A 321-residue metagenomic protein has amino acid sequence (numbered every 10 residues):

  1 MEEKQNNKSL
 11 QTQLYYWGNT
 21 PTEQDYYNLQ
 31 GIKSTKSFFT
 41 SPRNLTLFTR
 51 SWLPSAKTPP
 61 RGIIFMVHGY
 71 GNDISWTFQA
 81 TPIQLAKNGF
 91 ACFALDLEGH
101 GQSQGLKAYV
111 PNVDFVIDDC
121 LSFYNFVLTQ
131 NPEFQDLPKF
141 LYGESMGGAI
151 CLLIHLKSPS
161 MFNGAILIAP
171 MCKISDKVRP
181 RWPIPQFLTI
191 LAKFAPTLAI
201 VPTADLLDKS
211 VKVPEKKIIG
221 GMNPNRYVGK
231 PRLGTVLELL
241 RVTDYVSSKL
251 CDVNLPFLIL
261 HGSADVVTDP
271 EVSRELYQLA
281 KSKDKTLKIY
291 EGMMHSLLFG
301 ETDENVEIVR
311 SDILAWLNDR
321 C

Functional and structural regions predicted by a protein language model:
M1-S55, P202-K209: An N-terminal hydrophobic leader/cap segment in hydrolases
Y70-I83: The serine-hydrolase catalytic nucleophile loop
I74-W76, G101-P138, E304-I308: Catalytic nucleophile-loop/oxyanion-hole region of alpha/beta-hydrolase and closely related hydrolase-like folds
P82-G105: Conserved alpha/beta-hydrolase
E144-R232: Alpha/beta-hydrolase-fold enzymes
V253, I259-H261, D265: Short beta-strand/loop motif that positions the catalytic acidic residue of the alpha/beta-hydrolase fold
L255, D269-Q278: Short alpha-helix in the alpha/beta-hydrolase fold that links the catalytic acid
E291-C321: Catalytic active-site module of serine/aspartate enzymes centered on a nucleophile-bearing elbow/loop
